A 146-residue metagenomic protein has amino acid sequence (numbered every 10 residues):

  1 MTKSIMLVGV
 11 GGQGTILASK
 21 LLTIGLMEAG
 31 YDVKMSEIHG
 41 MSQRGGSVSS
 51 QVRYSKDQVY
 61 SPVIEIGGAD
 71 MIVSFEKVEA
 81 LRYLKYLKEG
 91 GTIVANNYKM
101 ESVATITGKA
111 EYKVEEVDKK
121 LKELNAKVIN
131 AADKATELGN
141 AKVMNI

Functional and structural regions predicted by a protein language model:
M1-I146: Active-site cofactor/cluster-binding pocket
